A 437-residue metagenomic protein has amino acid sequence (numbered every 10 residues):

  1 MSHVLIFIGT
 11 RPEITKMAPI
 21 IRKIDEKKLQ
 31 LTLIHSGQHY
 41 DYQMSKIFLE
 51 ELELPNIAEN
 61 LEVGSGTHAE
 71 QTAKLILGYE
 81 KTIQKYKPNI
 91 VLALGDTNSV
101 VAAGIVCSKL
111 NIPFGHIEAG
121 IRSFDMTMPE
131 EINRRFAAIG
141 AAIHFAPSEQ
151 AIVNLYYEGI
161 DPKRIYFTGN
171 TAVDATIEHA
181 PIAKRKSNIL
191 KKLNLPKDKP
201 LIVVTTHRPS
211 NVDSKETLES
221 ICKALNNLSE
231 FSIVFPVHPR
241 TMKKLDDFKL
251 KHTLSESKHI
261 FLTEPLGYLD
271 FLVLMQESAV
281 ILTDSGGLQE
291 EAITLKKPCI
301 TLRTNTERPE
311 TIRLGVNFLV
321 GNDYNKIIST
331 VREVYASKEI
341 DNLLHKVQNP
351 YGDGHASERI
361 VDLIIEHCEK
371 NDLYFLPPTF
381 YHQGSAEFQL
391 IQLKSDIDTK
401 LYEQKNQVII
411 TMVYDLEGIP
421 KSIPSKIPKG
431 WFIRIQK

Functional and structural regions predicted by a protein language model:
L5-I8, E13-D25, F48, N60-D161 (+1 more regions): Active-site and donor-binding regions of nucleotide-sugar-utilizing enzymes
I20-L29, A224-L228: A short, Lys/Arg-enriched amphipathic alpha-helix followed by its capping loop at the start of a domain
Q38, K46-F48, L54, K184-E277 (+3 more regions): Donor-nucleotide binding loops and adjacent catalytic segments primarily of GT-B fold Leloir glycosyltransferases
H39-Q43, G140-S214, V320: A nucleotide-sugar donor-handling region in carbohydrate enzymes
E62, A146, F261-T263, F318-D323: Short acidic-hydrophobic, aromatic-tinged amphipathic segments that line or gate anion-handling sites
A93-L94, H116, H144, L272-T311: A donor-sugar binding/catalytic signature common to diverse glycosyltransferases and related nucleotide-sugar
R308-E333, H345-S357: Change "using UDP/GDP/dTDP sugars" to "using nucleotide sugars
A336-D398: C-terminal amphipathic helix plus adjacent low-complexity, charged tail appended to glycosyltransferase catalytic
